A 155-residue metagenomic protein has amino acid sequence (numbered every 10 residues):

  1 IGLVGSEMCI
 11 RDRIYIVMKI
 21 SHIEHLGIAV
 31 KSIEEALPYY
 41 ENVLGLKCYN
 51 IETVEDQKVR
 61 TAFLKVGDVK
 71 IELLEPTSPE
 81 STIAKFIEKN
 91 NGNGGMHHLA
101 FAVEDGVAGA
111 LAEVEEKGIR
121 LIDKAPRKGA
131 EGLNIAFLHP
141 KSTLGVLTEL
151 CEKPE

Functional and structural regions predicted by a protein language model:
I1-D12: Single conserved hydrophobic/aromatic residue that forms the stacking wall/gate of nucleotide- or nucleobase-binding
L3-V4, V59, L133: Generic structural microfeature
D12-I16, V59: A detector of low-complexity, intrinsically disordered, Ser/Thr/Gly/Pro/Ala-rich segments
V17-I23, I28-C48, K65-I122, E131-L133 (+1 more regions): Glyoxalase I/VOC metalloenzyme domain signal
K47-E55, P126-G129: Conserved catalytic-core motifs of GNAT/GCN5-like acyltransferases
V54-V69: C-terminal "cap" of GNAT-fold acetyltransferases
